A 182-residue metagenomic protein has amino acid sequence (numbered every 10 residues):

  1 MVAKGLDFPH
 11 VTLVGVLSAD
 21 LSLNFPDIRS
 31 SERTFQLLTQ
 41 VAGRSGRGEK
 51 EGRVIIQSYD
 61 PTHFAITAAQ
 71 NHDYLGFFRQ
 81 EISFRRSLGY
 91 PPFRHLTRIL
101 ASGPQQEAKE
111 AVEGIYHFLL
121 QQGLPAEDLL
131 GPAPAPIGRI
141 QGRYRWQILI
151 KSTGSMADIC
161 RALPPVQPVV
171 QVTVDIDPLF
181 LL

Functional and structural regions predicted by a protein language model:
V2-D27, Q40-L182: Accessory helical-bundle/CTD segments and flexible terminal tails appended to RecA-like ATPase motors
I28-F35: Short, conserved loop/turn and helix-capping segments at secondary-structure boundaries that abut family-defining
